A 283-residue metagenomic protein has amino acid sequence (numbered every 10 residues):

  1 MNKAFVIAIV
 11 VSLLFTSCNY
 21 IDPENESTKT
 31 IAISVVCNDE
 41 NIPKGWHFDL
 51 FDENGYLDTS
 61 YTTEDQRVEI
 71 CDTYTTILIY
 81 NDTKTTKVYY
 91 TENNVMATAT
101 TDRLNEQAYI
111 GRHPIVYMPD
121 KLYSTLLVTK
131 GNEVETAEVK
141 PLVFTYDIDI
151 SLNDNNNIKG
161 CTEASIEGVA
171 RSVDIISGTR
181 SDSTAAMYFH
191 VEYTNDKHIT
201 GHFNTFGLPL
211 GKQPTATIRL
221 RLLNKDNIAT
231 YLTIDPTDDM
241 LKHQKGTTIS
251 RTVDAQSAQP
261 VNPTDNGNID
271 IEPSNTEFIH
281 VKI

Functional and structural regions predicted by a protein language model:
N2-V10: Sec-dependent signal peptide recognition, specifically the positively charged N-region followed immediately by
L14-S17: C-terminal motif of bacterial Sec signal peptides marking the signal peptidase cleavage site
N19-N25: Bacterial lipoprotein signal-peptidase II cleavage site
S34-H47, D149-I158: Structural motif
K44-E92, G160-M240: Tryptophan-paired
G55-L142: Short, low-hydrophobicity acidic/polar segments
A108-I199: A sequence/structural signal for flexible, mid-protein segments enriched in small/helix-disrupting residues
R219-I283: Hydrophilic extracytoplasmic domains
